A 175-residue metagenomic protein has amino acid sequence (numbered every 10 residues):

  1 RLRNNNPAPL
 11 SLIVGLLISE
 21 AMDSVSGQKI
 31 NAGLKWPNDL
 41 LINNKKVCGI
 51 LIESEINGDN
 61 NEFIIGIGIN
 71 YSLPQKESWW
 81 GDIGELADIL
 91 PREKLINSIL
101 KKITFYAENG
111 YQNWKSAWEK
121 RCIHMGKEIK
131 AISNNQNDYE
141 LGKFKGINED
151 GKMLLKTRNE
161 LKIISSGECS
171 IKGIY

Functional and structural regions predicted by a protein language model:
R3-N4, L12-I30, I42-Y175: Long, positively charged amphipathic alpha-helical accessory segments at protein N-termini or as interdomain linkers
K35-W36, L41-I42: Glycine- and Gly-Pro-enriched alpha-helical subdomains that act as flexible, kink-prone "lid/hinge" or packing modules
